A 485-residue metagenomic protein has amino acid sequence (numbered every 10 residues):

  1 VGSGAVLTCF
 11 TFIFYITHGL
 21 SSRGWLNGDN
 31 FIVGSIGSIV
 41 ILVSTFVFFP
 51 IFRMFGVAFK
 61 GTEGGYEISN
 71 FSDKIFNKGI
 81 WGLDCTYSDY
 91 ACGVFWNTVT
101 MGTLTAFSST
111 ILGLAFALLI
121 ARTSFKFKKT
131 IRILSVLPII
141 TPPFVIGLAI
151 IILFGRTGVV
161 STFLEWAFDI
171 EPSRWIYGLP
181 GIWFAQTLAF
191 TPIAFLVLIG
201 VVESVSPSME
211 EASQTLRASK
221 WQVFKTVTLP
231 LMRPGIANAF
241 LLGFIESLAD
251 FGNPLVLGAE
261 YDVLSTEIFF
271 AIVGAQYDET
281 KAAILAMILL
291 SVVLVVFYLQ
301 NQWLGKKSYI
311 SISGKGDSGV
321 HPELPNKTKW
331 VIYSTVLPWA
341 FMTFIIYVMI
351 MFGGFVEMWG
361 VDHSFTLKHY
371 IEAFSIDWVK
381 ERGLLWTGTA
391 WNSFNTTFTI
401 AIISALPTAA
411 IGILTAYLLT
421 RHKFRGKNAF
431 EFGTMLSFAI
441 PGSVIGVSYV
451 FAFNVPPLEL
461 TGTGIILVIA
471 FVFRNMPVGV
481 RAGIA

Functional and structural regions predicted by a protein language model:
V1, I32-G65, N77-E203, L229-F251 (+3 more regions): Membrane-water interface segments at the C-terminal ends of transmembrane alpha-helices in multi-pass inner-membrane
V1-L26, T328-K329, T335: Transmembrane alpha-helices
C9-R23, F125-K128, V160, P192 (+5 more regions): C-terminal transmembrane helix and the adjacent membrane-cytosol boundary/short C-terminal tail of inner/organellar
L20-G28, S88, I268, D317-L324 (+1 more regions): Cytosolic juxtamembrane amphipathic/interface segments immediately preceding and feeding into a transmembrane helix
K60, I152, F251-Q276, M358-S364: Glycine-rich helix-loop "coupling/hinge" segments at transmembrane-helix boundaries in multipass transporters
G65-F76, Y261-A271, G360-S375: Short hydrophobic, aromatic-rich alpha-helical segments embedded in or entering the lipid bilayer of multi-pass
L216-R217, P230: Glycine/proline-centered hinge or cleavage motifs at structural transition points of membrane proteins
